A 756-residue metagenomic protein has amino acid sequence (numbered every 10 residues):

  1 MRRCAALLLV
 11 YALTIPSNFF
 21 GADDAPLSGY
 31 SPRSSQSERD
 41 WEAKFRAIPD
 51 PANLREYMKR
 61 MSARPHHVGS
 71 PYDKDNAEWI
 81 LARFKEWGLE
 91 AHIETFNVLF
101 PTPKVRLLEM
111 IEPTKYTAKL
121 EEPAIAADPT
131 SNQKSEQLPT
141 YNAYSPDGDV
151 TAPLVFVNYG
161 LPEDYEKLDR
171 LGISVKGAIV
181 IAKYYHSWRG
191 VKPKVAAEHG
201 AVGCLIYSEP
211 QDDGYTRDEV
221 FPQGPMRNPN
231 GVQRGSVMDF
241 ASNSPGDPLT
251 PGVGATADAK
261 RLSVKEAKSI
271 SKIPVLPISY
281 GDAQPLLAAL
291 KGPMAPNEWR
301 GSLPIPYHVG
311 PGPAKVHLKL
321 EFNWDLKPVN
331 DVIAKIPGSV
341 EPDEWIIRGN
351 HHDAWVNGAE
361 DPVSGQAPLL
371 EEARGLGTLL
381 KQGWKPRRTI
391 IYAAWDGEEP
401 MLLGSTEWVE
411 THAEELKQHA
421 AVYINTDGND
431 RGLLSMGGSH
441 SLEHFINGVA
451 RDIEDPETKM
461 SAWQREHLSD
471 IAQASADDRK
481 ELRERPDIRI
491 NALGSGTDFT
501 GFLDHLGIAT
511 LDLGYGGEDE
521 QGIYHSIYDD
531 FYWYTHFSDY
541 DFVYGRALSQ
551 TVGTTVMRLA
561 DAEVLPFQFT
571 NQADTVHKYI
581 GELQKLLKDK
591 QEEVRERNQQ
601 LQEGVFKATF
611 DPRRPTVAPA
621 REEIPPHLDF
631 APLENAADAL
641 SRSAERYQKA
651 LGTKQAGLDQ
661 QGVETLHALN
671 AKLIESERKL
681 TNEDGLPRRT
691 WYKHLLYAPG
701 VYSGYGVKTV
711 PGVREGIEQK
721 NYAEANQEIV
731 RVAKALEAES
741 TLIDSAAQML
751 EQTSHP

Functional and structural regions predicted by a protein language model:
L7-P16: Bacterial N-terminal signal peptides
D24-Q36, D40, K59-S174, P210 (+1 more regions): Noncatalytic luminal/extracellular "stalk/propeptide" segments of secretory-pathway proteins
D40-I48, S62-P71, T140-S145, I179-H186 (+11 more regions): Second-shell loop/turn segments in exported
P71, D128-E266, P274, D361 (+2 more regions): Extracellular/luminal Protease-associated
N132-K167, N243-E360, R374, T378-Q382: Soluble metallo-hydrolase cores and metallopeptidase-like ectodomains found primarily in the secretory/periplasmic
S145-P146, N228-M294, E341, G397-D530 (+4 more regions): Metal-dependent peptidase/peptidase-like ectodomains
P210, V332, R348-L402, E407 (+1 more regions): Alpha-helical metal-binding/catalytic segments enriched in His/Glu/Asp
T653-P756: C-terminal amphipathic alpha-helical interaction region
